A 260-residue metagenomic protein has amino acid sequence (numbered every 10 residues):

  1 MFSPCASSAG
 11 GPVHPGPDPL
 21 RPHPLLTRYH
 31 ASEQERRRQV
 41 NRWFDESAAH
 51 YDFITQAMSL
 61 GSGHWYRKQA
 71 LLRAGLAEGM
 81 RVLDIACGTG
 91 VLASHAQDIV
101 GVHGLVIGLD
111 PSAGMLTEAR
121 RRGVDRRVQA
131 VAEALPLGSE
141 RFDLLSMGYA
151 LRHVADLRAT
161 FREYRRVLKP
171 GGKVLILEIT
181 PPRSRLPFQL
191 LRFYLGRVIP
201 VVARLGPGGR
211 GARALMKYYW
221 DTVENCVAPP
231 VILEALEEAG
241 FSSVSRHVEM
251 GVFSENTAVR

Functional and structural regions predicted by a protein language model:
E35-R38, L109, P181-A235, A239: C-terminal alpha-helical "lid/dimerization" subdomain adjacent to the S-adenosyl-L-methionine
H50, L60-E78, H95: Conserved alpha-helix/loop element of class I SAM-dependent methyltransferases that forms part of the SAM/SAH-binding
R81-A134: Class I SAM-dependent methyltransferase SAM/SAH-binding core
E133-L145: A short acidic, Gly/Pro-enriched loop at the edge of an enzyme's catalytic core that lines a small-molecule cofactor
D143-L157: A short SAM/SAH-binding and catalytic strip from SAM-dependent methyltransferases
R158-P170: A short glycine-rich, Lys/Arg-flanked "PGG" loop and its adjoining helix->strand segment in the class I
G172-I179: Conserved beta-strand signature within the Rossmann-like core of class I S-adenosyl-L-methionine
A239-R260: Core SAM-dependent methyltransferase catalytic element
